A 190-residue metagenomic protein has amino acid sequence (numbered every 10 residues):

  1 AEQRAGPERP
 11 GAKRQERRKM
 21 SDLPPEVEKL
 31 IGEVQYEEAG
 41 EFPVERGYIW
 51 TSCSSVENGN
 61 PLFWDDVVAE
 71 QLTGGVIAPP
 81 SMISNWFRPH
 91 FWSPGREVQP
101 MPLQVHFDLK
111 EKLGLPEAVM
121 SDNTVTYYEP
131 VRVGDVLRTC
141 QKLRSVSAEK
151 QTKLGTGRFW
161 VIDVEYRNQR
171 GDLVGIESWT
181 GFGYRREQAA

Functional and structural regions predicted by a protein language model:
E2-R4, E8-K19: Short, Lys/Arg-enriched N-terminal segments with co-localized hydrophobic residues within the first ~10-30 amino acids
A5, A12, V76, V133 (+1 more regions): Extended interaction regions within the primary functional domain
R17-E37, M120-A190: HotDog/MaoC-like acyl-thioester-processing domains
R18-D122, Q188-A190: Hot-dog-fold acyl-thioester-processing enzymes
